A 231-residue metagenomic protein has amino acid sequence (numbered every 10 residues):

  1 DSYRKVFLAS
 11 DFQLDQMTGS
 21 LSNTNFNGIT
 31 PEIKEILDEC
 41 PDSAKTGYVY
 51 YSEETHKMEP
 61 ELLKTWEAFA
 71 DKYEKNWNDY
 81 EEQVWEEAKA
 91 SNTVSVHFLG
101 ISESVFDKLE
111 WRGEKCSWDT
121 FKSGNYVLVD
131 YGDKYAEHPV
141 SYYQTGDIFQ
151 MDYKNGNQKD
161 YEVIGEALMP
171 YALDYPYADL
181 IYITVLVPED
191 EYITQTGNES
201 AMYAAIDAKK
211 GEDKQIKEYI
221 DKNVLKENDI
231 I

Functional and structural regions predicted by a protein language model:
D1-I231: Basic-flanked hydrophobic alpha-helices used for secretion and membrane insertion
